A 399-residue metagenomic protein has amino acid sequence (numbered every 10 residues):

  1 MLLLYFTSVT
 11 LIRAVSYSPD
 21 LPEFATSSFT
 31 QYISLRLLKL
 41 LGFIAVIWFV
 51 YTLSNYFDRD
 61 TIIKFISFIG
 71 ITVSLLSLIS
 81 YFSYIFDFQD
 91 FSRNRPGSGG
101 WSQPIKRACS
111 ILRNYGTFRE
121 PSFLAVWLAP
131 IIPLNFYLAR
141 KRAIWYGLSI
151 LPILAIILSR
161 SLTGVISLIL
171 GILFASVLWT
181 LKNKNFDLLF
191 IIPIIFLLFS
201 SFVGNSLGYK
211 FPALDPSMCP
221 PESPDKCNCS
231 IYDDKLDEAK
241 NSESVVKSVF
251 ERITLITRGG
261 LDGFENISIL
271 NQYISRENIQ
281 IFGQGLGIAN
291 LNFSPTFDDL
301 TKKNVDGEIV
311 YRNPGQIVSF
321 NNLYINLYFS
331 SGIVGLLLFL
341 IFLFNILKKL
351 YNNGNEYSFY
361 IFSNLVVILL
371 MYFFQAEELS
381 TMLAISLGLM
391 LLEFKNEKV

Functional and structural regions predicted by a protein language model:
M1-S18, K64, A143, N185-F190 (+3 more regions): Transmembrane signal-anchor hairpin modules in multi-pass inner-membrane enzymes, especially those that act on
M1-V46, V366-I368: N-terminal hydrophobic segments of proteins, predominantly signal-anchor/transmembrane helices of inner/organellar
R36, G100-Q103, I111-L128, S319-L323 (+2 more regions): Membrane-interface micro-motifs in multi-pass membrane enzymes
I63-R93, I105-S110, Y115-L181: Alpha-helical transmembrane segments of multi-pass inner-membrane proteins
Y84, W179-T257, Q272-R276: A membrane-periplasm/extracellular boundary helix in multi-pass inner-membrane enzymes that assemble envelope glycans
S102, T254-S331: Long extracytoplasmic/lumenal interhelical loops at the membrane interface of multi-pass membrane proteins
I172-L173, F186-P193, F342, Y360-V399: Transmembrane alpha-helices of multi-pass inner-membrane enzymes
L173-V177, L181, N185-F186, Q316 (+1 more regions): Hydrophobic transmembrane alpha-helices and their immediate junctions
